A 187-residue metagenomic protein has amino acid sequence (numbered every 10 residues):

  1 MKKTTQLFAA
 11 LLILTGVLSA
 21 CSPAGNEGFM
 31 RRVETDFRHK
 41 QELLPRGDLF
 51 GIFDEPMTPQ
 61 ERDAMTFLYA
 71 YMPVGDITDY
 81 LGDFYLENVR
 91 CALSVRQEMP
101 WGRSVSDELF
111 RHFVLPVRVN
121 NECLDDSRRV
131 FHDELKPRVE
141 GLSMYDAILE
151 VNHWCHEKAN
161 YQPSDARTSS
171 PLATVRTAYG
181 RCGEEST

Functional and structural regions predicted by a protein language model:
M1-F8: Bacterial N-terminal signal peptides that target proteins for export
K3, V17-L18: Ubiquitous "structural anchor" signal
T4, E122-C123, Y161-D165: Short, flexible segments with low predicted structural confidence
A9-V17: Bacterial N-terminal signal peptides
S19-A20, S186: Small-side-chain structural scaffolding
A20-E150: N-terminal accessory/pre-domain segments preceding catalytic cores
V139-T187: Active-site neighborhood of thiol-dependent amide/isopeptide-bond enzymes
